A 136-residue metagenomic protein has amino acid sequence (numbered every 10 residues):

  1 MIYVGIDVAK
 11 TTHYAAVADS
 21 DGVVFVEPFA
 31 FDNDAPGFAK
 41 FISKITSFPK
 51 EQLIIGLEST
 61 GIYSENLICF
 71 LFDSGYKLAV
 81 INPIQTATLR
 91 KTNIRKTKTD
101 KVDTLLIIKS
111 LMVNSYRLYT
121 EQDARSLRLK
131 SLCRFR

Functional and structural regions predicted by a protein language model:
M1-R136: Phosphate- and other anionic-substrate recognition elements at nucleic-acid/protein interfaces
